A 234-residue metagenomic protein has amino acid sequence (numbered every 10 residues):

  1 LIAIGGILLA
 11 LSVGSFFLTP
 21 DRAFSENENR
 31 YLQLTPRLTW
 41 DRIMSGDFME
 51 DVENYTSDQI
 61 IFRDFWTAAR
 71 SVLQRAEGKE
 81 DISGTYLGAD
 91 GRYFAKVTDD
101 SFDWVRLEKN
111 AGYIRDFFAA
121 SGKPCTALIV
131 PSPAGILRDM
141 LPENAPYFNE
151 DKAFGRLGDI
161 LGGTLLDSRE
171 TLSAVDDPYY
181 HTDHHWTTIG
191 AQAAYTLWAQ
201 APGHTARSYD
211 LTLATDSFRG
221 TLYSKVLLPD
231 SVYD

Functional and structural regions predicted by a protein language model:
L1-D234: Extracellular glycan-modifying ectodomains
